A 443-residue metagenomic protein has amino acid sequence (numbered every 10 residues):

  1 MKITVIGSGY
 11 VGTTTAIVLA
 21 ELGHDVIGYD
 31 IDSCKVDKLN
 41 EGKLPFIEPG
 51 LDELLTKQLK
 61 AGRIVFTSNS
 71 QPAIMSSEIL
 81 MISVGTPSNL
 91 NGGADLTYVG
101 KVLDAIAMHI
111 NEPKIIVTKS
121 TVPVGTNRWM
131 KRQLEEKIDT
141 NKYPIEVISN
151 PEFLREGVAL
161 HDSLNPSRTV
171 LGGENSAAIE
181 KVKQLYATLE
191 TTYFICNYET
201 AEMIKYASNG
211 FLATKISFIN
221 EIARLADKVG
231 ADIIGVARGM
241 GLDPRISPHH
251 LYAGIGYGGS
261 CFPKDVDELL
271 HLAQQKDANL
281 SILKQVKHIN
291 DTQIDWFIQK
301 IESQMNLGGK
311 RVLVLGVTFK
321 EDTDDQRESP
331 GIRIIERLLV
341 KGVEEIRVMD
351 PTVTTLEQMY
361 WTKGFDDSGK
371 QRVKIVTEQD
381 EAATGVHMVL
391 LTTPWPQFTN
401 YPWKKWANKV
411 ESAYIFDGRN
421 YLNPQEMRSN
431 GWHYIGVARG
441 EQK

Functional and structural regions predicted by a protein language model:
M1-K443: Structural/interface elements that position substrates and couple domains in central-metabolism enzymes
